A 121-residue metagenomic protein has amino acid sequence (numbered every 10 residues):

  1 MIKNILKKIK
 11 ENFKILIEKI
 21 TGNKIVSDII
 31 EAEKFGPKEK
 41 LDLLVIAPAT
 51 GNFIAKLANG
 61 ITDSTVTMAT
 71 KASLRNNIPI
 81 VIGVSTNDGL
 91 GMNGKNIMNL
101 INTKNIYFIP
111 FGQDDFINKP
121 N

Functional and structural regions predicted by a protein language model:
M1-I80, S85-N121: A cross-family phosphate/adenosyl-ligand binding-site feature
